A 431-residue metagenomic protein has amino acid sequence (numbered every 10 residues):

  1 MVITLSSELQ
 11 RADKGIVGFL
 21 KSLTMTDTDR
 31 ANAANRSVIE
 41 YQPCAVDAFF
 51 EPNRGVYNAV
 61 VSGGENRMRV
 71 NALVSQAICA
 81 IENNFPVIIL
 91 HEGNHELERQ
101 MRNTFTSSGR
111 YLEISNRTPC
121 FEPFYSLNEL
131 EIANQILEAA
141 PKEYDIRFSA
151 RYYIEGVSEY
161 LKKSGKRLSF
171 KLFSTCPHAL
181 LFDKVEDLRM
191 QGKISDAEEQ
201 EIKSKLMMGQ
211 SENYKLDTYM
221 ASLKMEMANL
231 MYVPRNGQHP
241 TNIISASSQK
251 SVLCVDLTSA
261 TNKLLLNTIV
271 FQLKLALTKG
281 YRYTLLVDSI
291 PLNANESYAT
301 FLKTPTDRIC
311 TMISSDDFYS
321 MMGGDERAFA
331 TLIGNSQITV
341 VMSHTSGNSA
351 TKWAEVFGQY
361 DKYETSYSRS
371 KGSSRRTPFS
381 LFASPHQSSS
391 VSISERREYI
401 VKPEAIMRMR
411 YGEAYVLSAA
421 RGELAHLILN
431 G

Functional and structural regions predicted by a protein language model:
V2-I309, R327-A328, P403-R410, A414-G431: P-loop NTPase motor domains
P86-L90, R110-E113, C310-S315, I338-S343 (+1 more regions): Short hydrophobic alpha-helical runs that function as membrane-insertion/retention elements
G93, S314-F318, H344-T345, A420: A short beta-strand-to-loop transition that corresponds to the Sensor-1 phosphate-sensing loop of AAA+ P-loop ATPases
H95-L97, P119, F318-M321, G347-S349: Short gly/pro/ser/thr-enriched loop/turn and capping motifs at secondary-structure boundaries
D145-R151, M322-G431: P-loop NTPase motor core of the ASCE superfamily
T304-G324: Sensor-1/coupling segment of RecA-like P-loop NTPase cores
